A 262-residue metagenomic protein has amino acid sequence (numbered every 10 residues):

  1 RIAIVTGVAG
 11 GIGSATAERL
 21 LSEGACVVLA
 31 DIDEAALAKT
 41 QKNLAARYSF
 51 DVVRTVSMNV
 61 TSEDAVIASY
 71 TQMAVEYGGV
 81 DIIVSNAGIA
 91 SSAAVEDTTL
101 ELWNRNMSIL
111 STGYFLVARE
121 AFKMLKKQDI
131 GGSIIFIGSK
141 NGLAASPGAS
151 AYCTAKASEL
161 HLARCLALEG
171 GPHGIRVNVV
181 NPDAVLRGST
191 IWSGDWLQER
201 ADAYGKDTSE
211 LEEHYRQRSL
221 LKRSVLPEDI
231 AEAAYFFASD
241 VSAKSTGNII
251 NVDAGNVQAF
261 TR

Functional and structural regions predicted by a protein language model:
R1-V28: Canonical Rossmann dinucleotide-binding motif of NAD(H)/NADP(H)-dependent dehydrogenases/reductases, specifically
V84, G171, R176, S245-G247: Short, small/polar-rich loop/turn modules that mediate ligand/substrate recognition or access, typified
A94-V95, T99-N104, L197, Y215: Substrate-binding pocket helix/loop in short-chain dehydrogenase/reductase
A118, A155, A163: Active-site helix of classical SDR
K123, L168-E169, A243: Alpha-helical segment proximal to the catalytic Tyr-Lys
S139: Residue(s) in the substrate-gating loop at a strand-loop-helix junction that position the organic substrate next
A144, A234-Y235, T246-R262: Short C-terminal tail/terminal secondary-structure segment of NAD(P)H-dependent dehydrogenase/reductase domains
